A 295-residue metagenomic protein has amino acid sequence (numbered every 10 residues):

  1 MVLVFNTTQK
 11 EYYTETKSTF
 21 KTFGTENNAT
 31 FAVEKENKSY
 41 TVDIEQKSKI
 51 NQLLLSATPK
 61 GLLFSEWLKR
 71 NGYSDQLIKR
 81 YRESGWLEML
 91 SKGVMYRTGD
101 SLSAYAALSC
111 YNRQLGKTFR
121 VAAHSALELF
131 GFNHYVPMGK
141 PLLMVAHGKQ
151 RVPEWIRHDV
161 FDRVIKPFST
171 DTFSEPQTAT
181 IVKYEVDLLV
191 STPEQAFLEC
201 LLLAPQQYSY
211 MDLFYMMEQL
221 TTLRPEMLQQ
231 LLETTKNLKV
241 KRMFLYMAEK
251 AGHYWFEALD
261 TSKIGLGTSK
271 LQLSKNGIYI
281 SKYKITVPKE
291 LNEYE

Functional and structural regions predicted by a protein language model:
M1-T7: Extreme N-terminal basic, low-complexity initiation segments that serve as generic localization/processing leaders
V4, Y12-Y13, T19-T22, T30-E34 (+1 more regions): Short, positively charged and aromatic/hydrophobic N-terminal segments
A29-H124, T221-L228, E233-K236: Short beta-edge/loop segments at beta->alpha junctions of small alpha/beta modules that act as binding/recognition
T41, N51-L54, G99-D100, R163-D171 (+3 more regions): N-proximal short alpha-helices
S65, K79-S84, M89-E175, K282-I285 (+1 more regions): Short gly/ser-rich loop at a beta-strand->alpha-helix junction or flexible surface loop bordering the NTP-binding
Q177-E295: Hydrophobic alpha-helical interaction segments
